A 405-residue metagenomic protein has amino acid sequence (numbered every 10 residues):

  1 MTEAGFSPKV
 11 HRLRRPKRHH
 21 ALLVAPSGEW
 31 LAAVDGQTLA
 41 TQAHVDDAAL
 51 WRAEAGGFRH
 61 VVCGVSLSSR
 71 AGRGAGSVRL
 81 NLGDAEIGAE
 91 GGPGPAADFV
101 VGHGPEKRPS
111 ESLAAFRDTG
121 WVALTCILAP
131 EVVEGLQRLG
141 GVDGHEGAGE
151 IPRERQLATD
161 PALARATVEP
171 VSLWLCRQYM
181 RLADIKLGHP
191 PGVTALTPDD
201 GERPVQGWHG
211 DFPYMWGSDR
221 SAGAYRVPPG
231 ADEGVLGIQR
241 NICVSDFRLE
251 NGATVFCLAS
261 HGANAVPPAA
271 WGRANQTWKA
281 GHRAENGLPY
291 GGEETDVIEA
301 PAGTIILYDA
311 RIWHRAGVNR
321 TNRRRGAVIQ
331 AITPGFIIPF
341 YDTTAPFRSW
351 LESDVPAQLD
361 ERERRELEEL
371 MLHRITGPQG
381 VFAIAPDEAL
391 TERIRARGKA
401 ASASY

Functional and structural regions predicted by a protein language model:
M1-G104: Lectin-like carbohydrate-binding module/patch detector with strong preference for beta-trefoil
E29, G56, V65, I238 (+2 more regions): Residue-level detector of short, conserved catalytic/binding motifs and their immediate flanks
L50-A53, G135, A265-P268, W350-S353: A short, polar/proline- and glycine-enriched secondary-structure boundary/capping micro-motif
P95-V101, A115-V122: Short, contiguous pre-domain boundary segments
G102, I305-L307, R311-Y405: Non-heme Fe(II)/2-oxoglutarate
S110-T119, L128-A302, R315-R323, I332-T344 (+1 more regions): Non-heme Fe(II) oxygenase catalytic core, chiefly the N-lobe of the double-stranded beta-helix
A123, I242, I306-Y308: Short hydrophobic-aromatic micro-motifs
